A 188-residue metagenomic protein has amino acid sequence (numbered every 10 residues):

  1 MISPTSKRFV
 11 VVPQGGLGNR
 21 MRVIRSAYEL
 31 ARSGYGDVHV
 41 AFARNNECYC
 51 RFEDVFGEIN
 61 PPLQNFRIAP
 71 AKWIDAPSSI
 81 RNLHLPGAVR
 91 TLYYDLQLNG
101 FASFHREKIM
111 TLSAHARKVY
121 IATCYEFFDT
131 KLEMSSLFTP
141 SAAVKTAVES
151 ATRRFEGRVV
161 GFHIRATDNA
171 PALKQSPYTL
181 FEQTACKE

Functional and structural regions predicted by a protein language model:
I2-G15: Nucleotide-activated donor-dependent transferases that construct or modify glycoconjugates
F9, V38-V40, V119-I121: Hydrophobic beta-strand residues in large extracellular and virion-surface proteins
P13-R22, P171-L173: A short, glycine/small-residue-rich beta-strand->loop->alpha-helix junction that serves as a flexible
R20-R32, F181-K187: Histidine-anchored nucleotide/phosphate-binding helix
G34-H39, E188: A generic structural motif
D37-E47: A short beta-strand-loop structural module common to alpha/beta enzyme folds
C50-E188: Secretory-pathway luminal glycosyltransferase catalytic domains
